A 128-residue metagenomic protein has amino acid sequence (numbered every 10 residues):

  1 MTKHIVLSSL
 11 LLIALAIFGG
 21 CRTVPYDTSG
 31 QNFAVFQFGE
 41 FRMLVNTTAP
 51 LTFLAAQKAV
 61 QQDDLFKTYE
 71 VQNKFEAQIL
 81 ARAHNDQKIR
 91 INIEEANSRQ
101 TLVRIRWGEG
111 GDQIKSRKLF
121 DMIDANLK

Functional and structural regions predicted by a protein language model:
M1-S9: Bacterial N-terminal signal peptides that target proteins for export
L12-I13: Repetitive helical segments and hydrophobic/amphipathic motifs
A16-G20: C-terminal motif of bacterial Sec signal peptides marking the signal peptidase cleavage site
R22-K128: Ser/Thr-rich, low-complexity intrinsically disordered terminal regions
